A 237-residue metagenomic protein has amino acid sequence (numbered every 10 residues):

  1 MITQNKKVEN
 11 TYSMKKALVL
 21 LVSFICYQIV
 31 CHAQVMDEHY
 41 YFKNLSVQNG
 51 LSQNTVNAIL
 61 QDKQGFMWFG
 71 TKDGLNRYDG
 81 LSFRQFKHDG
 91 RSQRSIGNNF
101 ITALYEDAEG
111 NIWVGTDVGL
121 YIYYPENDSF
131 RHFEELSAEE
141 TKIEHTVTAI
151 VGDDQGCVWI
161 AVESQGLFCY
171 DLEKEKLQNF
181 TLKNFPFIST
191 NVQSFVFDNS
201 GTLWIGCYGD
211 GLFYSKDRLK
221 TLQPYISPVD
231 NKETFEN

Functional and structural regions predicted by a protein language model:
M1-N237: Carboxylate-rich, polar loop motifs that coordinate divalent cations or form catalytic acidic clusters
